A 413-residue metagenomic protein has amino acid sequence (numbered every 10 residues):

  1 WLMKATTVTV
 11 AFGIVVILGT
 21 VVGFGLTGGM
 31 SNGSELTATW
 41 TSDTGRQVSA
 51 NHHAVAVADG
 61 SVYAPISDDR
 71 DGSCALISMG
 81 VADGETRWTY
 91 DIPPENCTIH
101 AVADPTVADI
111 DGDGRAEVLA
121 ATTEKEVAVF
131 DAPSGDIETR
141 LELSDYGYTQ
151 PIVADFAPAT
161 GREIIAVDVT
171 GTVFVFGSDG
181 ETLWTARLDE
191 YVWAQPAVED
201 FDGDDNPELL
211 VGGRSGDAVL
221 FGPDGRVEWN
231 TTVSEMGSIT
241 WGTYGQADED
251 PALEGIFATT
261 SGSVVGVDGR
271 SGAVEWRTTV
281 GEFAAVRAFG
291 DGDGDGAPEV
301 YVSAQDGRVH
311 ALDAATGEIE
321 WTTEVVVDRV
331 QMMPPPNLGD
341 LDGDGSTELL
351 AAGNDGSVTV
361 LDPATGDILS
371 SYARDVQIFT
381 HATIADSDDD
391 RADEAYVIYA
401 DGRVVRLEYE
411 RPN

Functional and structural regions predicted by a protein language model:
W1-N413: Hydrophobic alpha-helical segments
